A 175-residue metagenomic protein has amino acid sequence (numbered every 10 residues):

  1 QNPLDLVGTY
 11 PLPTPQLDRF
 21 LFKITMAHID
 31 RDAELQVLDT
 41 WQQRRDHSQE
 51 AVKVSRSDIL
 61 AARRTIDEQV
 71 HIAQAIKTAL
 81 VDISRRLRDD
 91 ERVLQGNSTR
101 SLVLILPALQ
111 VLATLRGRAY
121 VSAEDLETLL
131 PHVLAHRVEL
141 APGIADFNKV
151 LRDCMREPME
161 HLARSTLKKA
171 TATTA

Functional and structural regions predicted by a protein language model:
Q1-V54, A61-E68, Q110-A113: Canonical AAA+ ATPase core
T14, R31-D32, R56, Q74 (+2 more regions): Alpha-helix N-capping/helix-start residues
H28, V70, Q74, G117-Y120: Residues at alpha-helix boundaries and short interhelical turns
R31, L35-D39, K77, V81 (+1 more regions): An amphipathic alpha-helix signature
Q49-I105: Conserved AAA+ ATPase small/helical "lid" subdomain
D89-A175: C-terminal engagement/docking regions of AAA+ P-loop ATPases
